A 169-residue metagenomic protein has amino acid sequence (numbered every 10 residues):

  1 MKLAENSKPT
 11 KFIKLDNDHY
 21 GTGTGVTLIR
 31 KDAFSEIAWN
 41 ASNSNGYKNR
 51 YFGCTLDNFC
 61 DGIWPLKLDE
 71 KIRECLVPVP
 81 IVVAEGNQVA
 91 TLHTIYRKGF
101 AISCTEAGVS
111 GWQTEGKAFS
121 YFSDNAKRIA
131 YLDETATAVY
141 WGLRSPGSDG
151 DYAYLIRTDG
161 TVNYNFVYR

Functional and structural regions predicted by a protein language model:
M1-R169: Collagenous Gly-X-Y triple-helix signature in extracellular proteins
